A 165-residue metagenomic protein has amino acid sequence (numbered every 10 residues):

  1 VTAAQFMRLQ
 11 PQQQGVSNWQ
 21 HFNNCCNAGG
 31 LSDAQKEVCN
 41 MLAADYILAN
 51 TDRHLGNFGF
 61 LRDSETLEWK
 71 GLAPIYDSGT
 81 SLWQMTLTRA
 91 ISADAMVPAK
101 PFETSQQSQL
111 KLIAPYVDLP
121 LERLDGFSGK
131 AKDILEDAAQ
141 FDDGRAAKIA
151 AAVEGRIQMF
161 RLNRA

Functional and structural regions predicted by a protein language model:
V1-N50, H54-L55, G59-A165: Anionic ligand-binding catalytic core segments
